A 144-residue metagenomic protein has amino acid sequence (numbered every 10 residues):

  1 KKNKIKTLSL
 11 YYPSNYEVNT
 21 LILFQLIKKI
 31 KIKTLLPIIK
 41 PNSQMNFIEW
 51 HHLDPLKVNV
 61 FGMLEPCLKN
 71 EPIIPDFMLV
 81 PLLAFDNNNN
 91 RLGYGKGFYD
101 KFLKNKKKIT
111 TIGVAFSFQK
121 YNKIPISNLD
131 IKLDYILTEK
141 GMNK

Functional and structural regions predicted by a protein language model:
K1-E65, N70-I73: N-terminal active-site beta-alpha-beta segment that forms phosphate/nucleotide-binding and substrate-recognition loops
L10, T34, L79, G95 (+1 more regions): A residue-level signal for conserved active-site and pocket-lining positions in enzyme catalytic cores
Y12, L82, K140: Glycine-rich, N-terminal phosphate-binding loop of Rossmann-like dinucleotide-binding domains
S14-Y16, L83-N87: Short glycine-rich anion-binding loops that position phosphate/pyrophosphate groups of nucleotides and phosphorylated
Q25, G93-Y99: Charged helix-capping and loop-helix junction motifs
L36, V80, D86: Anionic-ligand binding patches
N70-M78, N87-N90, D100-K144: Surface-exposed, charge/polar-rich loops and edge strands
